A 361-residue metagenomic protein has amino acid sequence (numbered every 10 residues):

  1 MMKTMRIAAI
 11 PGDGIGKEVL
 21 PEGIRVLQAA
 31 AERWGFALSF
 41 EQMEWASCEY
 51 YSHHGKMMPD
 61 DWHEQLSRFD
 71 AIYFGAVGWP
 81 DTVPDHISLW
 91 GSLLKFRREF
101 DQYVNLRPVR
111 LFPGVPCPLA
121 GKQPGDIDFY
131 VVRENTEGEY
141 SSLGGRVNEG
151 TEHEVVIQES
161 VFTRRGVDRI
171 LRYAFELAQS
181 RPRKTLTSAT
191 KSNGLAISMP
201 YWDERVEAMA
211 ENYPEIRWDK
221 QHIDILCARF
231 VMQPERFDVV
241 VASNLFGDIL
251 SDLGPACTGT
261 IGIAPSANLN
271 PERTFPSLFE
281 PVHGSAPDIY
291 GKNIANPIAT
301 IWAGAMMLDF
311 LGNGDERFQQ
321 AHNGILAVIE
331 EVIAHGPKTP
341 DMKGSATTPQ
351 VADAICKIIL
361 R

Functional and structural regions predicted by a protein language model:
A8-R25, A30-A31, T151-D224, R236: Glycine-rich phosphate/diphosphate-binding loop of Rossmann-like nucleotide-binding domains
D13-G16, D70, V132, A174 (+5 more regions): Buried hydrophobic positions in well-ordered alpha/beta secondary-structure cores of metabolic enzymes
G23, L27, V206, T300-L308 (+1 more regions): Buried hydrophobic packing segments
G35-P59, F230: N-terminal beta-loop-helix "entrance" segment that forms/cooperates in small-molecule cofactor or anionic ligand
Y50-I157, L245: N-terminal glycine-rich phosphate/adenylate-binding segment common to multiple enzyme folds
Y51, V231-H335: Glycine-rich phosphate/nucleotide-binding loop
G114, Q221-A228: Short acidic loop-to-helix transition motifs that present clustered carboxylates
S142-S188, S192-A196, D315-Q320, G324-R361: Glycine-rich phosphate/pyrophosphate-binding loop and the adjoining helix
